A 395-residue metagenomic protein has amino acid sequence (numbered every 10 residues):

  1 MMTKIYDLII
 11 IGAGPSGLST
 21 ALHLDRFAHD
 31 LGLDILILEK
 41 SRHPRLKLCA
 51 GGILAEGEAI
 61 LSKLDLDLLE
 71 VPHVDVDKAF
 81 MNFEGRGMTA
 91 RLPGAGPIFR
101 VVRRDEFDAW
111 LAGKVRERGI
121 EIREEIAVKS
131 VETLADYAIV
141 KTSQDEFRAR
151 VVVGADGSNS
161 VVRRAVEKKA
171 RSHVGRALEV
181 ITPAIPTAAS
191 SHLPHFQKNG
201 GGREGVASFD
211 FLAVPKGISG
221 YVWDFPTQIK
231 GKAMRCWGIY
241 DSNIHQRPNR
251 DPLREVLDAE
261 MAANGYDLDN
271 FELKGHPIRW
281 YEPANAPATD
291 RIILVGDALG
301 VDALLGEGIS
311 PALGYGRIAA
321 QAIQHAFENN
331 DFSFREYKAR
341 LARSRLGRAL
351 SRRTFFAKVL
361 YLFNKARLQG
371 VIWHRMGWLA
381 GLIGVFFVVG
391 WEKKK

Functional and structural regions predicted by a protein language model:
I5, S41-L64: Conserved N-terminal glycine-rich FAD pyrophosphate-binding loop of Rossmann-like flavoproteins
I9-A13, D25-C49: Glycine-rich FAD pyrophosphate-binding loop
G12, A155-D156, V295: Short, well-ordered coil/turn residues at beta-beta hairpins and beta-strand->alpha-helix junctions within
G17-L18: N-terminal Rossmann-fold NAD(P) dinucleotide-binding loop
H23, G113-N264: Predominantly flavin-linked oxidoreductase catalytic cores and closely associated redox partners
E58-W110: A conserved beta-strand/loop capping segment in the N-terminal third of enzymes that catalyze redox or closely related
S130, N243-A319, N329-D331: FAD/FMN-dependent oxidoreductases across multiple families
Q321-K395: C-terminal helical "tail/cap" subdomain of flavin- and related membrane-associated enzymes
